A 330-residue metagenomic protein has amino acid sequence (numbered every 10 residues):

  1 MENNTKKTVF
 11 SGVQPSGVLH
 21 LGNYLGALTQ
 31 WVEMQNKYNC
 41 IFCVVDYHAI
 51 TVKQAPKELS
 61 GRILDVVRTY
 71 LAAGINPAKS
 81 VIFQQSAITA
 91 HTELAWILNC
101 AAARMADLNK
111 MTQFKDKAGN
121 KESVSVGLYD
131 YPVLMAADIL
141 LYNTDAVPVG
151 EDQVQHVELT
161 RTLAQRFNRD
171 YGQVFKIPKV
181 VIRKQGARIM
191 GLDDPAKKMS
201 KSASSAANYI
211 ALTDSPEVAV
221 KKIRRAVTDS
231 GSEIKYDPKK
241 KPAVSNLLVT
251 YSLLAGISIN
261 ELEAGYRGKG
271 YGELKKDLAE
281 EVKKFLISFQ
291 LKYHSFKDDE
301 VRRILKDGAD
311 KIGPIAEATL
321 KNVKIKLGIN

Functional and structural regions predicted by a protein language model:
E2-A137, L286, L291: N-terminal Rossmann-like or analogous alpha/beta NTP/dinucleotide-binding catalytic cores that position adenine
V13-P15, D46-H48, D145-A146, A203 (+1 more regions): Short, histidine-centered active-site or binding-site loop motifs used for metal coordination, general acid-base
N23, Q155, R161-N330: Conserved nucleotide- and phosphate/pyrophosphate-binding catalytic cores in adenylate/nucleotidyl-handling enzymes
A55-P56, A146-G150, I234: Short, polar/flexible loop-turn hinges at active-site or ligand-entry regions and domain interfaces
V81-Q84, P148, G231: Short catalytic-loop micro-motif centered on adjacent basic/acidic residues
A102-N109, L141-P148, S252-L262: Short helix-capping/linker segments at secondary-structure and domain boundaries
Q113-F167, Y171, G191: Internal, conserved structured core segments that host functional sites
